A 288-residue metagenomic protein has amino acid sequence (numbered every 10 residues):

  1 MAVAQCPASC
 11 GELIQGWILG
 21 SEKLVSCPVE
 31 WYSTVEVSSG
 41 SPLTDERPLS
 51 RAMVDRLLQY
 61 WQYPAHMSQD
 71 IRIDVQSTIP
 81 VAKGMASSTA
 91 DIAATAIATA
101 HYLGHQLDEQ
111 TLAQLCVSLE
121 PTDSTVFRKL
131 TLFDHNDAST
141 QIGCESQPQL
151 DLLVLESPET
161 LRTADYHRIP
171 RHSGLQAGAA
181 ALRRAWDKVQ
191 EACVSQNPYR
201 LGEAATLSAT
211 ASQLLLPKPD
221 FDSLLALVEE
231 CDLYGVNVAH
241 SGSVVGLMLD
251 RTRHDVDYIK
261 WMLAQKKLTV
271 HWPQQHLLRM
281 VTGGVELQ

Functional and structural regions predicted by a protein language model:
M1-K83, G283: ATP-binding N-lobe of GHMP and related small-molecule kinases
R56, Y60, A98-H105, S118: Active-site catalytic microenvironments for nucleophilic, acid-base chemistry
D74-Q76, I92-G104, D187, A226-C231: Long, contiguous secondary-structure blocks with strong helical propensity
K83-E109, T125: DPxDG-like acidic metal-binding loop motif
D108-Y234, D250-A264, L268-Q288: ATP-dependent small-molecule kinase catalytic core of the GHMP/sugar-kinase superfamily and closely related
G235-A239: Short beta-strand
V244-L249: Short beta-strand->loop micro-motif that forms the acidic, two-metal-ion catalytic signature in nucleotide-processing
